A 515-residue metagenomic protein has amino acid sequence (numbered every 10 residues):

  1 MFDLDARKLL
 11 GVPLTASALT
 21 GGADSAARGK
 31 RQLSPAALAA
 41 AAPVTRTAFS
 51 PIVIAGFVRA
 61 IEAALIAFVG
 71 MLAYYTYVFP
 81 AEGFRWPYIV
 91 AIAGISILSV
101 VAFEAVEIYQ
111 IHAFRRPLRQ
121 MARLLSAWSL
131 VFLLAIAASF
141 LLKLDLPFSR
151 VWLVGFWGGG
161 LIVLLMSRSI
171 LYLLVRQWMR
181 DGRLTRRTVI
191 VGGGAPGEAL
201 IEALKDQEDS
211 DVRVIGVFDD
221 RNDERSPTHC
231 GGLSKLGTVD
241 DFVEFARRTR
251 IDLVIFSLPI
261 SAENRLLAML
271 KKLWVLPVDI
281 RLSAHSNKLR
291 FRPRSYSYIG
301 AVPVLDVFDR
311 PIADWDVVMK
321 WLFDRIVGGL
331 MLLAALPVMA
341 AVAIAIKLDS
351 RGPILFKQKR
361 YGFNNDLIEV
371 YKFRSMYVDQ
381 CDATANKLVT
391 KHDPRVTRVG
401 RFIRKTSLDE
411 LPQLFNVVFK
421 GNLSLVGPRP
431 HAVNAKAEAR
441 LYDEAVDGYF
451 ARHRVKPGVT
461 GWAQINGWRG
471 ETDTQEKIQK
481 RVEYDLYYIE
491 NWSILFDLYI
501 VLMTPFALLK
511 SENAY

Functional and structural regions predicted by a protein language model:
M1-L184, V212, F256, Y515: Signature of alpha-helical transmembrane segments in polytopic membrane proteins
F2-D3, R7, V78-P80, F103 (+1 more regions): A solvent-exposed beta-alpha-beta segment
F2-V44, R225, V239, A268-F323: Flexible, Lys/Arg-rich cytosolic regulatory linkers and terminal tails that connect or flank
A39-A40, T47, G231-S234, T238 (+5 more regions): Glycine-rich flexible loop motifs, especially short His-Gly-Gly/GGXG/HXGH segments used as catalytic or interaction
N222-S226, C230, A284-K288, R292-G300 (+3 more regions): Short, glycine-rich, amphipathic interfacial segments at transmembrane boundaries or analogous
D316-Q380, N416-F419, N491-Y515: A hydrophobic, helix-centered structural microdomain
V389-K456, I500-T504, L508: A short, structured surface patch at a secondary-structure boundary
V418, V446-Y515: C-terminal terminal-structure detector
